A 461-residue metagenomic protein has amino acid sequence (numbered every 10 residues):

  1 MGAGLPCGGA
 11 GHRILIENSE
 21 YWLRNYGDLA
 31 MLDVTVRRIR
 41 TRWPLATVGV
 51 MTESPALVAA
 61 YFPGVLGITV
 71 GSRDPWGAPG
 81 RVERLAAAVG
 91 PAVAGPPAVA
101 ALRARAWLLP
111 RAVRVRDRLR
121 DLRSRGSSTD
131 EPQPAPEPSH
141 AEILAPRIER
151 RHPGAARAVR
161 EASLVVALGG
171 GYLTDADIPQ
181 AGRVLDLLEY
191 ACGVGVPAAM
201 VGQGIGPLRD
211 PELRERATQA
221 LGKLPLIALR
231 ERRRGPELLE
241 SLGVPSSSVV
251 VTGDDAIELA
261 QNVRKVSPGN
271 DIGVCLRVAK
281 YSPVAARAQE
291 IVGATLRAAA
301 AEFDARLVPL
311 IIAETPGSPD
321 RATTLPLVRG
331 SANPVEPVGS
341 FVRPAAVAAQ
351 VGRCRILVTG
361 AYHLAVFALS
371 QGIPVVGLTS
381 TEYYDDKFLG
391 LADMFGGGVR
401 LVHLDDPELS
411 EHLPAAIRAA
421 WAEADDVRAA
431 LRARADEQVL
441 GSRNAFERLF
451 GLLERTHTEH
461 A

Functional and structural regions predicted by a protein language model:
M1-A461: Active-site anion-handling motifs in enzyme catalytic cores
